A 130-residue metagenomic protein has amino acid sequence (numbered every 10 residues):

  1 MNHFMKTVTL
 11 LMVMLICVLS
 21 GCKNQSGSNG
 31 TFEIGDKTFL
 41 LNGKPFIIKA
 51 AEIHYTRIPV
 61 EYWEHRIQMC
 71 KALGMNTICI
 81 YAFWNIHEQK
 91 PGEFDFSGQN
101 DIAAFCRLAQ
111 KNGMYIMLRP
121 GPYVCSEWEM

Functional and structural regions predicted by a protein language model:
M1-T9: Bacterial N-terminal signal peptides that target proteins for export
M5, L15-G30: Bacterial Sec-dependent signal peptides at the C-terminal "C-region" and cleavage site
T9, T31-F32, S97: Generic detector of short alpha-helix boundary/capping microenvironments and adjacent low-complexity segments
M12: The two-metal-ion catalytic cores of nucleic-acid processing enzymes
S28-Y62, I67-T77, A82: An acidic-aromatic substrate-binding cleft motif
W63-M130: Aromatic-lined substrate-binding rim segments of carbohydrate-active enzymes
